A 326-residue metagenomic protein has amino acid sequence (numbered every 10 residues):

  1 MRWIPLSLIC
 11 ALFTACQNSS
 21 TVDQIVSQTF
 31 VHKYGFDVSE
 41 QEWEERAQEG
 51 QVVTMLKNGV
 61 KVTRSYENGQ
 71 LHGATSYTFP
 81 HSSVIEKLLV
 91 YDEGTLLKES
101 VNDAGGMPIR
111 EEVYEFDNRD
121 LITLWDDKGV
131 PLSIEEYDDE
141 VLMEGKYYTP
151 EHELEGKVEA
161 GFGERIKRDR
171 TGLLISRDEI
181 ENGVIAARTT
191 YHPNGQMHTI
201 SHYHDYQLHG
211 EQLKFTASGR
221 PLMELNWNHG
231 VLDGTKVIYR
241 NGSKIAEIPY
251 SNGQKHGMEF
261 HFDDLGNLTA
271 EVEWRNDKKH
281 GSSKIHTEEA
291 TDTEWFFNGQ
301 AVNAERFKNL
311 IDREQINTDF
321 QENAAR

Functional and structural regions predicted by a protein language model:
M1-R2, Q17: N-terminal hydrophobic targeting signals that begin at the initiator methionine
W3-L12: Sec-dependent N-terminal signal peptides
A15-R326: Glycine/tyrosine- and acidic-biased, solvent-exposed loop/turn segments at the edges of beta-strands
